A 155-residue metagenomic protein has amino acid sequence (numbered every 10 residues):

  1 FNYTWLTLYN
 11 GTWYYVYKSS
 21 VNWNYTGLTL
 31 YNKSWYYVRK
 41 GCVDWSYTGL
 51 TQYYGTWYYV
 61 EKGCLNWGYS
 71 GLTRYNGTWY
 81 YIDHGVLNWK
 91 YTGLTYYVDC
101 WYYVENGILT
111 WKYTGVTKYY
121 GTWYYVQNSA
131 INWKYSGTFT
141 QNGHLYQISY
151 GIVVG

Functional and structural regions predicted by a protein language model:
F1-G155: Extracellular adhesion/carbohydrate-binding repeat motifs centered on closely spaced tryptophans
